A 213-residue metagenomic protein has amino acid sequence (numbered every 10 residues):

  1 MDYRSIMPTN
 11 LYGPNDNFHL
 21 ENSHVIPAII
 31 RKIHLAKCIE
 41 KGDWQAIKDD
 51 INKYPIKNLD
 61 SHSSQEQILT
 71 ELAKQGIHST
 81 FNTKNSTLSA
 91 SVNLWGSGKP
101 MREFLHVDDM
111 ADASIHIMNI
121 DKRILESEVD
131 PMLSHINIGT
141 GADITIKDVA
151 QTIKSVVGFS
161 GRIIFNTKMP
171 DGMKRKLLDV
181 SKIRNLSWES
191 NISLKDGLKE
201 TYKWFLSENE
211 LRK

Functional and structural regions predicted by a protein language model:
M1-T9, V25-D43, I47: Active-site Tyr-X1-5-Lys
L11-G13, M110: Conserved sequence/active-site signature of Rossmann-fold short-chain dehydrogenase/reductase
P14-N17, K182: Short beta-loop-alpha junction of Rossmann-like oxidoreductase domains
N17-F18, M173: Acidic pyrophosphate-coordinating catalytic loop
H19-P27, E103-F104, D143: Short-chain dehydrogenase/reductase
H34-K213: C-terminal substrate-binding subdomain of Rossmann-fold SDR/epimerase-dehydratase oxidoreductases
